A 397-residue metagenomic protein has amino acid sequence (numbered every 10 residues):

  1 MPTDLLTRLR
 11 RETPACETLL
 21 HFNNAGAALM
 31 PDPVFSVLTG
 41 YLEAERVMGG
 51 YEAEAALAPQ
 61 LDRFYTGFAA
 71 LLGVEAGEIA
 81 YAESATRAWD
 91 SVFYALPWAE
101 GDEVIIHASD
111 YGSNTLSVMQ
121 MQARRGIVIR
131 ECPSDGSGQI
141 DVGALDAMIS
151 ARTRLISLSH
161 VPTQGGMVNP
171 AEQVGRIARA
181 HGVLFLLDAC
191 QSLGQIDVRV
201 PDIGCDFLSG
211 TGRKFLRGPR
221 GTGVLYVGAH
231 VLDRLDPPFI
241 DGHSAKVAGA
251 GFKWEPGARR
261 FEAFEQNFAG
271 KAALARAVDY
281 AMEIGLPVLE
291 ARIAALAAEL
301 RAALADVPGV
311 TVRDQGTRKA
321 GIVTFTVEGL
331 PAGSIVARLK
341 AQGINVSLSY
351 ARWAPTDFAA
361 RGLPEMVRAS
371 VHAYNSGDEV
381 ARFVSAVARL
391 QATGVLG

Functional and structural regions predicted by a protein language model:
M1-G397: Pyridoxal 5′-phosphate
